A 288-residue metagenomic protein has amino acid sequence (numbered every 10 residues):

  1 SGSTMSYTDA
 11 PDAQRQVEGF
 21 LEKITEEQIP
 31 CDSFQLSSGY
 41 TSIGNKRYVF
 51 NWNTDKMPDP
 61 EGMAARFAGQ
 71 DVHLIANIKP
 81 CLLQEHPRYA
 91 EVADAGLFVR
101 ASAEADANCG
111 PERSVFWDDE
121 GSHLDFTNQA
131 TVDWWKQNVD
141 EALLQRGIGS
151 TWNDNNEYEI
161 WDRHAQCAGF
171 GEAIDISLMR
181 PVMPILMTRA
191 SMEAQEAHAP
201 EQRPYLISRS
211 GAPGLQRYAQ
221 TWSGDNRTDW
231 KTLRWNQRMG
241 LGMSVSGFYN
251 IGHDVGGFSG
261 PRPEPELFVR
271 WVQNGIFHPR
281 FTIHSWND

Functional and structural regions predicted by a protein language model:
S1-D288: Catalytic-domain carbohydrate-binding cleft regions of carbohydrate-active enzymes
